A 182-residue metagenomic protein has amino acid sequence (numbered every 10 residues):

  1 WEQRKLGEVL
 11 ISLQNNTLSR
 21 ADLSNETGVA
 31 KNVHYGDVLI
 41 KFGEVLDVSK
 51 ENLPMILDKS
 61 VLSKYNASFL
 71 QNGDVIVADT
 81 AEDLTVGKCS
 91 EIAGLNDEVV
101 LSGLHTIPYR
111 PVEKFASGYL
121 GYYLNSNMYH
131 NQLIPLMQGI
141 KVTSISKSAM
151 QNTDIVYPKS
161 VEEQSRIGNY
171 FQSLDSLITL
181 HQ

Functional and structural regions predicted by a protein language model:
W1-E8, L120, D154-Q182: Amphipathic alpha-helical segments
W1-T17, D22, V29, V161: Non-catalytic DNA-recognition/assembly elements of restriction-modification systems
S19-N25, V48, P135-M137: Short coil/turn segments at secondary-structure boundaries
R20, V99-T106, M137-E163: A short glycine-rich beta-alpha junction/loop motif
T27-V48: Short beta-strand/loop turn elements enriched in aromatics
H34-V38, E51-N125: A short beta-sheet element
